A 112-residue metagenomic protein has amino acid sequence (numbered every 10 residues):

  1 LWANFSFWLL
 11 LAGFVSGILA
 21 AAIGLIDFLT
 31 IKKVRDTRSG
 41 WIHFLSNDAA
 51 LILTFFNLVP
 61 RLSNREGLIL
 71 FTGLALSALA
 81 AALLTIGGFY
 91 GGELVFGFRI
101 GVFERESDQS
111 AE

Functional and structural regions predicted by a protein language model:
L1-E112: Polytopic transmembrane helical bundles with strong interfacial aromatic enrichment
